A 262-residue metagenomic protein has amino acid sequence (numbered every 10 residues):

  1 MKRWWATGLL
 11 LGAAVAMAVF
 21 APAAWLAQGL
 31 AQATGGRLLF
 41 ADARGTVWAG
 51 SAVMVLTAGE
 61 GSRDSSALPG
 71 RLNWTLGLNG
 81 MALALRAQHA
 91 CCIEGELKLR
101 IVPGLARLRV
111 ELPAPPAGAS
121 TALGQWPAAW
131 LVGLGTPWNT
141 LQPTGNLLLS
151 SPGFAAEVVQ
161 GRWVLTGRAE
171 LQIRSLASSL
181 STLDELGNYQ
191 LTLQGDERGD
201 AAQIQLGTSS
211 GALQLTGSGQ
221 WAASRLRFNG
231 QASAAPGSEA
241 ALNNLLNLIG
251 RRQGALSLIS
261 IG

Functional and structural regions predicted by a protein language model:
K2-P22: Hydrophobic membrane-insertion alpha-helices, especially the h-region of bacterial N-terminal signal peptides
K2-T7, A27-A33, S181-G262: Extended terminal
A23-D42: Alpha-helical transmembrane signal-anchor/signal-peptide segments
L38-T140: N-terminal beta-strand/beta-hairpin edge segment
L56, P103, P116, S175-A177 (+2 more regions): Transmembrane beta-strands of outer-membrane beta-barrel pores
M81-H89, L105-P113, L165-A169, A202-L206 (+1 more regions): Short, well-ordered strand-loop elements centered on a beta-strand within folded domains, enriched for acidic residues
G104-A156, T192-I204, S233-G262: Extended amphipathic, helix-rich lipid-handling scaffolds
G135-P137, L141-S218: Solvent-exposed beta-strand/coil patches in large extracellular/periplasmic or lumenal scaffold regions
